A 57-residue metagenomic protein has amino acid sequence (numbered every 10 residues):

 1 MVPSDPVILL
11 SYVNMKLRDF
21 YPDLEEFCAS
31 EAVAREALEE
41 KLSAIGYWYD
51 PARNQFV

Functional and structural regions predicted by a protein language model:
M1-D19, D23: N-terminal acidic leader/helix
F27-C28: Short alpha-helical "recognition helix" segments of helix-turn-helix
V33-W48: Short acidic, Pro/Gly- and aromatic-enriched capping/linker segments at domain boundaries
P51: Short, acidic, Ser/Thr-enriched surface-loop or helix-capping motifs
